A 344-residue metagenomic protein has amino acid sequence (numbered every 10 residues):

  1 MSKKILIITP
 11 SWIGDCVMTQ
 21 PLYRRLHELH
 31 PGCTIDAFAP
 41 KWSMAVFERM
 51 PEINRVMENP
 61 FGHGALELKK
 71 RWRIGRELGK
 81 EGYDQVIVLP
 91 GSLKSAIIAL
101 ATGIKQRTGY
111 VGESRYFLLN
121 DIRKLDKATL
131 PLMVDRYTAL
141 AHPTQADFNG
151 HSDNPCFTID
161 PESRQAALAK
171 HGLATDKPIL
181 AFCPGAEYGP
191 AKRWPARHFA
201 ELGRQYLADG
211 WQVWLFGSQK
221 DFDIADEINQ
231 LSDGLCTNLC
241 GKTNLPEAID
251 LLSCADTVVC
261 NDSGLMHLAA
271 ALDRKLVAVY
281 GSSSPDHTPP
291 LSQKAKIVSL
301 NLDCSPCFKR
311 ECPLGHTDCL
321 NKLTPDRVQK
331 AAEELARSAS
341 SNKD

Functional and structural regions predicted by a protein language model:
M1-D344: Catalytic machinery of carbohydrate-active enzymes, primarily nucleotide-sugar-dependent glycosyltransferases
